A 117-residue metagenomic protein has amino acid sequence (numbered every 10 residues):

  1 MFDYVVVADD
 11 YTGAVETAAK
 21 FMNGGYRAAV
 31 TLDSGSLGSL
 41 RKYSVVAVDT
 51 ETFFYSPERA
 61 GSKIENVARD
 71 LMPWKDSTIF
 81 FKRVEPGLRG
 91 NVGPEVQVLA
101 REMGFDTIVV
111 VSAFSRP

Functional and structural regions predicted by a protein language model:
F2-K63: N-terminal glycine-rich anion-binding loop in soluble enzyme alpha/beta folds
V6, A14, A28, Y55-R89 (+1 more regions): Alpha/propeptide regions of enzymes that mature by internal proteolysis
M22, M72, G104: Anion (oxyanion) recognition and catalysis
G24, T31, R41, A68 (+2 more regions): Solvent-exposed, non-transmembrane amphipathic alpha-helical segments
S36-L37, G61, S77-F80, V110-F114: Short C-terminal domain-edge/linker segments immediately following a structured domain
S44, T78-I79, D106: Conserved acidic residues
K82-P117: Active-site histidine-anchored catalytic micro-motif
